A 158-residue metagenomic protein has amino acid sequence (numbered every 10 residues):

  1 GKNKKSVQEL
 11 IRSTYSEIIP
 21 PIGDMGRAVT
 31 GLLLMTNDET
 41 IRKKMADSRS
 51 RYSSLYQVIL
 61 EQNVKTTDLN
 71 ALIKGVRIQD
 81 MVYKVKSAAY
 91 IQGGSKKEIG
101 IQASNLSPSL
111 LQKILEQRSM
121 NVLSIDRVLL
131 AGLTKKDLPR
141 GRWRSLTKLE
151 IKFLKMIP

Functional and structural regions predicted by a protein language model:
G1-P158: Basic, flexible Lys/Arg- and Gly-enriched helix-loop patches that mediate nucleic-acid binding at interfaces with rRNA
